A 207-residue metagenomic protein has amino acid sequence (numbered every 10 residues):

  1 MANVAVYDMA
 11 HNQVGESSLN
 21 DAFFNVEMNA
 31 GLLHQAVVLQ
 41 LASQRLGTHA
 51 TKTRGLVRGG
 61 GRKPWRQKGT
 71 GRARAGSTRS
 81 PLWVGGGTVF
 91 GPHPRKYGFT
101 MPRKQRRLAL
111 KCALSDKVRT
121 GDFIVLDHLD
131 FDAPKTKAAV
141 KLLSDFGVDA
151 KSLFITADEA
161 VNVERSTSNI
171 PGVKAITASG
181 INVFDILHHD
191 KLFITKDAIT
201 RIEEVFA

Functional and structural regions predicted by a protein language model:
M1-L46, G91-A207: Extended polybasic, low-complexity segments that bind anionic RNA or targeting/receptor surfaces
G47-T51: A short, aromatic/hydrophobic, helix- or strand-capping loop or linear motif that either lines the entrance/gate
K52-F90: Glycine/serine-rich anion-binding loops at beta->alpha junctions that coordinate negatively charged ligand groups
